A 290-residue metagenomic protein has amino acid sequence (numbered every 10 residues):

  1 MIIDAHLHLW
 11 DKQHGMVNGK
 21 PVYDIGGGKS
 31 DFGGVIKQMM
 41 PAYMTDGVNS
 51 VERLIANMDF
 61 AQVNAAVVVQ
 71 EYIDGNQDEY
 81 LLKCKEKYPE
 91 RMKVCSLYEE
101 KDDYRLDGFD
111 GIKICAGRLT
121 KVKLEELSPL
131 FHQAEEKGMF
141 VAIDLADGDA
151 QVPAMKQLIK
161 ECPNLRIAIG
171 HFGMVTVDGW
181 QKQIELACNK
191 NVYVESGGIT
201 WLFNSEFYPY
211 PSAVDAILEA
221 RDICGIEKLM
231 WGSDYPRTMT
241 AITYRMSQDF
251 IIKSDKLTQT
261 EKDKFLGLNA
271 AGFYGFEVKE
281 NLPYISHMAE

Functional and structural regions predicted by a protein language model:
M1-A5, K12-A56, F60, A65 (+3 more regions): Mid-to-C-terminal alpha-helical segments outside catalytic/metal-binding sites
H6, M58, L81, A134 (+4 more regions): Conserved, mostly hydrophobic/aromatic
H6-K12, D144, H171: Histidine-centered divalent metal-coordination motifs
L7-H8, E71, F172, G198 (+1 more regions): Active-site metal-binding loops of divalent metal-dependent hydrolases
H14-V17, Q151-K156, V177-I184, N204-V214 (+1 more regions): Histidine/acidic-residue-rich catalytic or RNA/ligand-binding cores of hydrolases and nuclease-related proteins
N64-A65, V69-A150, Q157, Y193-E195 (+2 more regions): Active-site gating/metal-coordination segments in enzymes
I167-H171, E195, C224-I242: Short acidic/histidine-rich active-site segments
I184-D222, L229: Aromatic-anchored helix/helix-loop segment that forms the rim or "lid" of small-molecule/cofactor binding pockets
